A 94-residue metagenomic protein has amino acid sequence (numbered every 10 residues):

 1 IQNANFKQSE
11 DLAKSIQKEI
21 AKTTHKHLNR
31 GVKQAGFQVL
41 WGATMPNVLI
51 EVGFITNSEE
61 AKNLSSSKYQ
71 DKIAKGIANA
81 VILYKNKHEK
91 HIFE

Functional and structural regions predicted by a protein language model:
I1-E94: Active-site-proximal helix/loop segments of hydrolytic enzymes
